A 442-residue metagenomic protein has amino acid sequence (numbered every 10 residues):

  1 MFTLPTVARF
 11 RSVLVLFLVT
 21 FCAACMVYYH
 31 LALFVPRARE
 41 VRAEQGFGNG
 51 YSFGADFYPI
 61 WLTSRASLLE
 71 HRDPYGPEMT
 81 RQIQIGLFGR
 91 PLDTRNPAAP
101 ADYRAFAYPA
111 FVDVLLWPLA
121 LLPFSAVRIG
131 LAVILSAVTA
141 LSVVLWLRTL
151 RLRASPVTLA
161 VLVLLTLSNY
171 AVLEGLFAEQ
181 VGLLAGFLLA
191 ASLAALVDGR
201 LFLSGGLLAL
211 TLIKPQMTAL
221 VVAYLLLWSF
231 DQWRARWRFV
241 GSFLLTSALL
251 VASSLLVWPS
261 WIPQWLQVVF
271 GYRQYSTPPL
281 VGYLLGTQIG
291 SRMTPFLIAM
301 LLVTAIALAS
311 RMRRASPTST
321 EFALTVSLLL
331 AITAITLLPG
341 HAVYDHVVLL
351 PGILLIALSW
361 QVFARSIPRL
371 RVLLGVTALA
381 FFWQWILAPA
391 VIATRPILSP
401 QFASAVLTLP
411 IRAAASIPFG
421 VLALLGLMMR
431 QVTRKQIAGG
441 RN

Functional and structural regions predicted by a protein language model:
M1-A195, L201-F202, L225-L350, F402-A414 (+1 more regions): Primarily membrane-embedded glycan-assembly and transfer machineries that use lipid-linked glycans
R151-A154, S204-A209, W261-L266, Q288 (+2 more regions): A cytosolic-side transmembrane-helix exit/cap motif
F187, V221-A223, A378, F419: Enrichment for repetitive, rod-forming helical segments
A190, A194, A209, I356-L358: Hydrophobic alpha-helical segments of integral membrane proteins
F202-S229: Voltage-sensor/pore transmembrane module of 6-TM cation channels
I213-M217, L245-S253, F382-Q384: Membrane-embedded alpha-helical segments of transport systems, primarily multispan ion/solute transporters
L355-N442: Aromatic-enriched
